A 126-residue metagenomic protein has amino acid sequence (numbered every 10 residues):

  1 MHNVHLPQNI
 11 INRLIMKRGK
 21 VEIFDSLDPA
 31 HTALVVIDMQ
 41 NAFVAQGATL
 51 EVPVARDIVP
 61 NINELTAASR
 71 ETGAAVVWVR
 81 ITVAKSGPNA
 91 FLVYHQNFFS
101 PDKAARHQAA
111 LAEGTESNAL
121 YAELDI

Functional and structural regions predicted by a protein language model:
M1-E123: Active-site acidic carboxylates
